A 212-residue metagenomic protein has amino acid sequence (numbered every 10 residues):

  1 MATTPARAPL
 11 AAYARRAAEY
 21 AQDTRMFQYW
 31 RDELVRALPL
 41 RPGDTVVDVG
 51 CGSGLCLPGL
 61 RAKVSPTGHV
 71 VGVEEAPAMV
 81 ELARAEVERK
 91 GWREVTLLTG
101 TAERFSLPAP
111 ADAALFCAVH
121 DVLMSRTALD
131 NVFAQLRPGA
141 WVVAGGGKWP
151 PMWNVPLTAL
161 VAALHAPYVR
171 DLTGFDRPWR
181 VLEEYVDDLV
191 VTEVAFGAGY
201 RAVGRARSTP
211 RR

Functional and structural regions predicted by a protein language model:
M1-P39, T158-V161, H165: Conserved class I S-adenosyl-L-methionine
V47-V49, S53-E103: Class I SAM-dependent methyltransferase SAM/SAH-binding core
S65, L123-M124, L136-R137: Helix-to-beta-strand junctions that scaffold the AdoMet/dcAdoMet cofactor pocket in Class I SAM-dependent enzymes
E103-A114: A short acidic, Gly/Pro-enriched loop at the edge of an enzyme's catalytic core that lines a small-molecule cofactor
A113-R126: A short SAM/SAH-binding and catalytic strip from SAM-dependent methyltransferases
A128-P138: A short glycine-rich, Lys/Arg-flanked "PGG" loop and its adjoining helix->strand segment in the class I
A144-E193: C-terminal alpha-helical "lid/dimerization" subdomain adjacent to the S-adenosyl-L-methionine
D187, V191-R212: Core SAM-dependent methyltransferase catalytic element
